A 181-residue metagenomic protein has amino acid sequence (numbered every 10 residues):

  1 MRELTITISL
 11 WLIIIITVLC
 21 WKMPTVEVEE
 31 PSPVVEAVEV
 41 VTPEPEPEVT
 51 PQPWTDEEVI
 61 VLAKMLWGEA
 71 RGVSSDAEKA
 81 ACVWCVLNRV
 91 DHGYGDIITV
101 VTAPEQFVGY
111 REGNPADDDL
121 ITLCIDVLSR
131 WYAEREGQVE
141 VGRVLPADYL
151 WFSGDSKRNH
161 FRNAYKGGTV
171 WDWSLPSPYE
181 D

Functional and structural regions predicted by a protein language model:
M1, M23-T25, L145: Generic detector of bulky aromatic hydrophobic side chains
M1-L12: N-terminal Sec-pathway targeting helices
I6-I8, V49, V139: Short, well-ordered helical secondary-structure segments
I13-M23: Hydrophobic alpha-helical membrane-insertion segments, chiefly the h-region of N-terminal signal peptides
T25-P53: N-terminal, intrinsically disordered, polar/charged segments of Gram-positive cell-envelope systems that serve as
P51-D181: Bacterial extracytoplasmic/cell-wall-associated proteins, especially those involved in peptidoglycan
